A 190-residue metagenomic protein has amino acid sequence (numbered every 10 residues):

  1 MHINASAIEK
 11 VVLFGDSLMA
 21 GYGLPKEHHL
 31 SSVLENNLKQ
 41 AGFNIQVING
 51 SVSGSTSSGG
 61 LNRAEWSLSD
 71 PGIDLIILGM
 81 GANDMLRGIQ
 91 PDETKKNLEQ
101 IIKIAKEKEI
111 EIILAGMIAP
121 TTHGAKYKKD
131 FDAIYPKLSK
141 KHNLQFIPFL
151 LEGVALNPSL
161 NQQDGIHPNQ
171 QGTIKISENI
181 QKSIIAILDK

Functional and structural regions predicted by a protein language model:
H2-S53, R63-G72: Serine-esterase "nucleophile elbow" of acetyl-processing enzymes
G15-D16, G54, G81, N169: Conserved G/P- and acidic residue-centered "switch" motifs that form tight phosphate/ATP-binding loops in soluble
A20, T56, T121: Flexible, glycine-rich phosphate/dinucleotide-binding loops and adjacent beta-alpha linkers at cofactor/substrate
G23, I48-T56, M85-I89, D164-G165: Acidic/histidine-rich helix-loop elements that form or flank divalent-metal/phosphate-binding sites at the catalytic
H28, T56-S57, Q145-F146: A short linear-motif detector with a strong N-terminal bias
L61-K190: Alpha-helical cap/lid subdomain in secreted, periplasmic, or secretory-pathway luminal O-acyl-processing enzymes
